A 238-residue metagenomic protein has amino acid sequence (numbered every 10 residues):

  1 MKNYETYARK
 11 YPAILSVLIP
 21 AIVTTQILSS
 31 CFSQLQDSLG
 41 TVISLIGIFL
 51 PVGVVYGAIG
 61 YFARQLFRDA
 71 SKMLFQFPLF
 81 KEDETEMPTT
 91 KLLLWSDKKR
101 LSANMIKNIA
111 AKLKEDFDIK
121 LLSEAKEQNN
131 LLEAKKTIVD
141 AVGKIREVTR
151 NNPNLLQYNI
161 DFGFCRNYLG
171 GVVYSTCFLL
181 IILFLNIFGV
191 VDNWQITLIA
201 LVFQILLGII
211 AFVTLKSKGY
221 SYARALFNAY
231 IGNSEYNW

Functional and structural regions predicted by a protein language model:
M1-L101, T197-I199, L215: N-terminal first transmembrane alpha-helix
M1-Y11, I209-W238: Cytosolic/matrix-facing juxtamembrane and C-terminal tails of multi-pass cellular membrane proteins
N3-I19, V142-V190: Transmembrane alpha-helical segments and their cytosolic interface motifs in multi-pass membrane proteins
F49, G53-Y56, N167, G171 (+3 more regions): Small-residue packing motifs within transmembrane alpha-helices
D69, M73-Q76, L183-N186, G232: Amphipathic alpha-helical interaction surfaces
M73-N152: Charge-rich cytosolic interhelical loops and cytosolic tails of multi-pass membrane proteins
I187-A200, S217, S221: Extracellular/periplasmic helix-loop-helix junctions in multi-pass membrane proteins
L201-I210: Single-pass alpha-helical transmembrane signal-anchor segments
